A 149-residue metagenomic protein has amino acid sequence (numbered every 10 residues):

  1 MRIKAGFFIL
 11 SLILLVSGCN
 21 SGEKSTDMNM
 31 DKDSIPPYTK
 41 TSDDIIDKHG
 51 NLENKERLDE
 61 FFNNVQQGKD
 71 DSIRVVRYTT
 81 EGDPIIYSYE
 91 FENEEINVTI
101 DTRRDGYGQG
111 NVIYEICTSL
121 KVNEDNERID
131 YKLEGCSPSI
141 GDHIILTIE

Functional and structural regions predicted by a protein language model:
M1-A5: Positively charged n-region of N-terminal signal peptides that target proteins for export
G6-I13: Hydrophobic helical h-region of N-terminal Sec-dependent signal peptides in bacterial secretory/periplasmic proteins
L15-G18: C-terminal motif of bacterial Sec signal peptides marking the signal peptidase cleavage site
N20-G22: Bacterial signal peptide processing site
D27-I45: Post-signal peptide N-terminal segment of mature Sec-exported envelope proteins
T39-S119: Mature extracytoplasmic domains of secretory-pathway proteins
I116-E149: C-terminal partner/receptor-binding element of secreted or periplasmic proteins
